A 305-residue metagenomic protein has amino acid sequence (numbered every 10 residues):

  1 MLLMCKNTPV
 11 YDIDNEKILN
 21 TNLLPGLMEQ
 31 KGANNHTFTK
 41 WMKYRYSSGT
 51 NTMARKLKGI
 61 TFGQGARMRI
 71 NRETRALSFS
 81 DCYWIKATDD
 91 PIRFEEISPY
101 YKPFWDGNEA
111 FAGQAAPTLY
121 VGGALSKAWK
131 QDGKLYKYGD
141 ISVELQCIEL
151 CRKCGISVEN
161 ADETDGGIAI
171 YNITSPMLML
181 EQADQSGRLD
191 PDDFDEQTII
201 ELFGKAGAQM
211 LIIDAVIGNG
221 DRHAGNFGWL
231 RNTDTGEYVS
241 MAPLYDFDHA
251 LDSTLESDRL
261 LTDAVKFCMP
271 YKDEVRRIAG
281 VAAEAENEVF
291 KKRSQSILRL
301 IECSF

Functional and structural regions predicted by a protein language model:
M1-N219, A224, G228-F305: Phosphate/dinucleotide-binding and metal-coordinating scaffold of catalytic cores in nucleotide-dependent enzymes
